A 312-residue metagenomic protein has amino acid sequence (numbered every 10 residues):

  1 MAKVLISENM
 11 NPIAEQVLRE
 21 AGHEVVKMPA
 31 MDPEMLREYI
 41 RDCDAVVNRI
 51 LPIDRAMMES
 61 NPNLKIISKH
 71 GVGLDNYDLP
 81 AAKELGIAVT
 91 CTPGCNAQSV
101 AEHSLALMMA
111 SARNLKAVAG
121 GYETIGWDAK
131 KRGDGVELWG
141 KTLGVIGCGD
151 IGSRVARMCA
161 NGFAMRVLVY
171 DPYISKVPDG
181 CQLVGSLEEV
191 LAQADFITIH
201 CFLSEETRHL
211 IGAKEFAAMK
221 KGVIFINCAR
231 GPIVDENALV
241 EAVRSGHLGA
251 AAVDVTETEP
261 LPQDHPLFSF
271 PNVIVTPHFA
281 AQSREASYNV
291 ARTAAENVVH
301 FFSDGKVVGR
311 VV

Functional and structural regions predicted by a protein language model:
M1, L64, W139-T142, G222: Phosphate-coordination loops involved in phosphoryl transfer and adenosine-cofactor binding
M1-T90, A192, G212-K214, A218: An N-terminal-biased, well-structured beta-alpha scaffold segment characteristic of Rossmann-like dinucleotide-binding
G22-V26, I87, G180-S186, V273: Active-site regions of enzymes building and remodeling cell-envelope glycoconjugates
D44-A45, I66, F196, I224 (+2 more regions): Short, Asp-centered acidic motifs that coordinate Mg2+ and/or phosphate in catalytic or ligand-binding sites
P52-M58, L168, P172-P266: Rossmann-like adenosine-cofactor binding region
L85, P93-T142, I146, R154-M158 (+1 more regions): Phosphate-binding beta-alpha-beta segment of Rossmann-like dinucleotide-binding domains, i.e., the NAD(P)
L85, V89, G222-V312: Rossmann-like dinucleotide-binding domain for NAD(H)/NADP(H)
I151: Hydrophobic/small residue at the entry helix of a nucleotide-binding pocket
